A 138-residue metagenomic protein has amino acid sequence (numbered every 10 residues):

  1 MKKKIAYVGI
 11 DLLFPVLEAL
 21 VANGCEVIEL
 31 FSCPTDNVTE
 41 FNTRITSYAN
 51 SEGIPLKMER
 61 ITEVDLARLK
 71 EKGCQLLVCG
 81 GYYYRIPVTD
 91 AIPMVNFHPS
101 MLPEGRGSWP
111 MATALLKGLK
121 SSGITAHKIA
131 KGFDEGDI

Functional and structural regions predicted by a protein language model:
K2-K4, M94: Residues that mark the start of a beta-strand
K4-N23, T35: N-terminal beta1-alpha1 ligand-phosphate binding loop
A19-A22, F41-S51: Short, aromatic/basic amphipathic alpha-helical patches
A22-V27, V88-A91: Short, conserved loop/helix-junction motifs that constitute active-site signature segments in enzyme catalytic cores
I28-T35: Short internal beta-strands
P55-I61: Short acidic-hydrophobic, aromatic-tinged amphipathic segments that line or gate anion-handling sites
E63-G73: Short amphipathic alpha-helix with an adjacent loop that forms part of the alpha/beta core around
C74-I138: Donor/substrate-binding cores of folate-linked one-carbon enzymes
